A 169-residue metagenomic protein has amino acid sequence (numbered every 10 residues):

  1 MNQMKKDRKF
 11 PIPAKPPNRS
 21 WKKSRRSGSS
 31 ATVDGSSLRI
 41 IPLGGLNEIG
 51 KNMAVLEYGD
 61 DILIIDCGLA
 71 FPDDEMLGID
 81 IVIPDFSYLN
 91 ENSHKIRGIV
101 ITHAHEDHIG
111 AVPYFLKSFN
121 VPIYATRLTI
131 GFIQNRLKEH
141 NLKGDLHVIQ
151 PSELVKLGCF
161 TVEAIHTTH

Functional and structural regions predicted by a protein language model:
M1-S30: Intrinsically disordered, low-complexity RNA-associated tracts
G28, T32-V33, S37, V55-D60 (+1 more regions): Metal-dependent phosphodiesterase/nuclease catalytic metal-binding core
R39-L43, I49-Y58, L154-H169: Catalytic core of the metallo-beta-lactamase
G45, H105, T126, T167-T168: Short beta->alpha junction loops/turns
L46-K51, Y58-I101, Y114, S118-V121 (+3 more regions): Pre-active-site segment of Zn-dependent metallo-hydrolases
G50, E106-I109, F132, E153-V155: Active-site environment of divalent metal-dependent phosphoester hydrolases
G98, T102-H108, H169: Histidine-centered divalent metal-coordination motifs
L128-T168: Metallo-beta-lactamase
